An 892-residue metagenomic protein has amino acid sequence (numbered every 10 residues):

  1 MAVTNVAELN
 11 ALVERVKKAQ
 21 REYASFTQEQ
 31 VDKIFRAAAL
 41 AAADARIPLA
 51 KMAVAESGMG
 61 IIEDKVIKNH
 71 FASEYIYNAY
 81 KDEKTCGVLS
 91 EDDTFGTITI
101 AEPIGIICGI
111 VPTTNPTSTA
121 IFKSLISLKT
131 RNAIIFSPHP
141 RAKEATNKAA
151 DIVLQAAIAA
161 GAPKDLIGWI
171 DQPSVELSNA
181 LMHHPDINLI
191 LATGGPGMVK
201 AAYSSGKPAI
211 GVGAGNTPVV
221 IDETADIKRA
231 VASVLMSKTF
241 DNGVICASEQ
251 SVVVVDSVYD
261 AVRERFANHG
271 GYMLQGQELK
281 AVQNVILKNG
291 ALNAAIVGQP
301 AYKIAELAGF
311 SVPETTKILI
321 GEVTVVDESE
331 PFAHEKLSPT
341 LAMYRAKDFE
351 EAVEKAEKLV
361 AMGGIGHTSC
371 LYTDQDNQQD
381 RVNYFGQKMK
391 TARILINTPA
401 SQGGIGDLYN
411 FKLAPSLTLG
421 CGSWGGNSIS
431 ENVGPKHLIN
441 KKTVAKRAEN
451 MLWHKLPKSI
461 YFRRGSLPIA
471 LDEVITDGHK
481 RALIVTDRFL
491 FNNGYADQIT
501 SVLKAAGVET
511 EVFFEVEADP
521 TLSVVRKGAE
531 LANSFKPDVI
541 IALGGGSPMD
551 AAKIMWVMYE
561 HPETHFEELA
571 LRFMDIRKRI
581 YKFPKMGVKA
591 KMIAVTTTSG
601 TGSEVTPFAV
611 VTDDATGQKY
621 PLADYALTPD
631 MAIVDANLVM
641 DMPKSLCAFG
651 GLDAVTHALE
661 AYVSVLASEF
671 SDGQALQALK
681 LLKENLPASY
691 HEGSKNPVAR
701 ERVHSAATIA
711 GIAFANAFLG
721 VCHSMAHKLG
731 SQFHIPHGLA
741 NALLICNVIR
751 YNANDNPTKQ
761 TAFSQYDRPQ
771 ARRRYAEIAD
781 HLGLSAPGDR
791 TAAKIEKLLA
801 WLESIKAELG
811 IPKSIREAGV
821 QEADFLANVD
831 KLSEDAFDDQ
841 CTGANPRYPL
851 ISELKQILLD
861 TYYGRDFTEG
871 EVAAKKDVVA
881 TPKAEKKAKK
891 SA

Functional and structural regions predicted by a protein language model:
M1-I98, I126, N268: N-terminal Rossmann-like NAD(P)+-binding subdomain of aldehyde/semialdehyde dehydrogenases
V3, I121, V199-D327: ALDH superfamily catalytic-core signature
A24, F310-N450: Conserved C-terminal structural/oligomerization subdomain of aldehyde/semialdehyde dehydrogenase
N78, K84, A149, S523-N637: Glycine/threonine-rich beta-strand-loop-alpha-helix active-site module that forms ligand/phosphate-binding
V88-R229: Rossmann-like NAD(P) dinucleotide-binding subdomain of oxidoreductase/dehydrogenase enzymes
N268, V605-A717: Carboxylate- and glycine-rich phosphate/diphosphate-binding segment that chelates Mg2+/Mn2+
L452-V539, I815: ATP/NTP phosphate-donor binding region
Q732-I735, L739-L826, G843, F867-T868 (+1 more regions): Gly/Pro-rich interdomain helix-loop hinge
